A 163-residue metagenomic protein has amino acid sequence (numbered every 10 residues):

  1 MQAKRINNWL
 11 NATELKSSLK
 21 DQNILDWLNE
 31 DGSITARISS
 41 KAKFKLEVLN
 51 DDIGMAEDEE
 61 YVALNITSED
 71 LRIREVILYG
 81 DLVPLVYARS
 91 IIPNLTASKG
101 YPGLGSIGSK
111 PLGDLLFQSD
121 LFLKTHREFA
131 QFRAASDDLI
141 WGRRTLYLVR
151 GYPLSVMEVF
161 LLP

Functional and structural regions predicted by a protein language model:
M1-Y79, V83-A135, R143, V149-P163: N-terminal domain-onset segments
